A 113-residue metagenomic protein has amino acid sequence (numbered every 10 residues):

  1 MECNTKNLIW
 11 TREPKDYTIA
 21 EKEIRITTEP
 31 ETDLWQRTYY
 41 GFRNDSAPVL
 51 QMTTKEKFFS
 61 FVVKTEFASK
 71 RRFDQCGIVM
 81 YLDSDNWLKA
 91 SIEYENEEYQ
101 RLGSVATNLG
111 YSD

Functional and structural regions predicted by a protein language model:
M1-D113: Extracellular glycan-recognition regions
